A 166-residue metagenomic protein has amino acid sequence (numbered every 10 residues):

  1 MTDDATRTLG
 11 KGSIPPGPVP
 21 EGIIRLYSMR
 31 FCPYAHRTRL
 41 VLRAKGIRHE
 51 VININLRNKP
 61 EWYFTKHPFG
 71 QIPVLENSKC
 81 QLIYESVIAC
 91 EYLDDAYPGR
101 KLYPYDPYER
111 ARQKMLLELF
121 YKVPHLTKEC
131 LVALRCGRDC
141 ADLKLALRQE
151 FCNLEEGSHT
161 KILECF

Functional and structural regions predicted by a protein language model:
M1-E164: GST-like domain detector, emphasizing the conserved glutathione-binding G-site in the N-terminal thioredoxin-like
